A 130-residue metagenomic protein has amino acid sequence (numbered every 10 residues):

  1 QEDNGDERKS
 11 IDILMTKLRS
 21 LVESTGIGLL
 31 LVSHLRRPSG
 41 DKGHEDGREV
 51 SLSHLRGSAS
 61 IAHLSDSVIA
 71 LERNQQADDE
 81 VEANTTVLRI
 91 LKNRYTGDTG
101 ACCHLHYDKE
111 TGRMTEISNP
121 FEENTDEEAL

Functional and structural regions predicted by a protein language model:
E2-G5, D12-G28, R37-L130: C-terminal regions of RecA-like/P-loop NTPase motor modules
